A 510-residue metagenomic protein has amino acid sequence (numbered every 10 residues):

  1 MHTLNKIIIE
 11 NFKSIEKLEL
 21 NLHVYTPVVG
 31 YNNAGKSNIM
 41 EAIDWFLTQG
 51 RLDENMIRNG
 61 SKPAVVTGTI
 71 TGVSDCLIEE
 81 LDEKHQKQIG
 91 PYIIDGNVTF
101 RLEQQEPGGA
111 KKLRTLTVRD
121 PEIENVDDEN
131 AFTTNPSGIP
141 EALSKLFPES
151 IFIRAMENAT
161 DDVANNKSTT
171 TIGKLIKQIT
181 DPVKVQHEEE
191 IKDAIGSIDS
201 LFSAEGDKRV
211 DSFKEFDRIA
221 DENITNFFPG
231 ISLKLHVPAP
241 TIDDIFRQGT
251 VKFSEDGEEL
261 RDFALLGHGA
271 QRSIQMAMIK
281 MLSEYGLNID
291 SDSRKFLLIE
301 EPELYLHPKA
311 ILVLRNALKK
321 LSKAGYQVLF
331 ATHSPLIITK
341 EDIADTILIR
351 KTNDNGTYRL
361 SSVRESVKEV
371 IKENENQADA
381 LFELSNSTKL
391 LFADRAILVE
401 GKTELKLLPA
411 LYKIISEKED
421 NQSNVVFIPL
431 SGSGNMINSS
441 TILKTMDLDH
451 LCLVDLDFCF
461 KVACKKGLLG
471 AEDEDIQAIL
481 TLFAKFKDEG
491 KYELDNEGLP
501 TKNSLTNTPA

Functional and structural regions predicted by a protein language model:
M1-T48, F246, K252-K389, L405-K406: Switch/communication elements of ASCE P-loop NTPase nucleotide-binding domains
N38, S74-G196, L260, E373: Glycine-rich phosphate-binding loops of NTPases
T48-D53, D127-L143, K234-V237, L260 (+2 more regions): Short alpha-helical segments and helix-capping/turn motifs at coil-helix boundaries
T48-G68, C76-L81, E284-D292, L329 (+2 more regions): Flexible phosphate/Mg2+-sensing switch loops adjacent to catalytic phosphate-binding sites
S61-V66, G96-V98, L146-S150, Y326 (+4 more regions): Short glycine-/polar-rich loops that comprise or flank the Walker A/P-loop and associated switch/sensor motifs
S74-E80, A110-R114, T160-A164, I338-K340 (+3 more regions): Switch/connector loops and helix/strand junctions flanking conserved nucleotide-binding motifs in nucleotide-processing
A159-N166, K174-I299: Extended helical coiled-coil dimerization/tether regions that scaffold and oligomerize large DNA-maintenance assemblies
K351-A510: Acidic, divalent-metal-binding catalytic cores of TOPRIM and closely related two-metal-ion phosphodiester/pyrophosphate
